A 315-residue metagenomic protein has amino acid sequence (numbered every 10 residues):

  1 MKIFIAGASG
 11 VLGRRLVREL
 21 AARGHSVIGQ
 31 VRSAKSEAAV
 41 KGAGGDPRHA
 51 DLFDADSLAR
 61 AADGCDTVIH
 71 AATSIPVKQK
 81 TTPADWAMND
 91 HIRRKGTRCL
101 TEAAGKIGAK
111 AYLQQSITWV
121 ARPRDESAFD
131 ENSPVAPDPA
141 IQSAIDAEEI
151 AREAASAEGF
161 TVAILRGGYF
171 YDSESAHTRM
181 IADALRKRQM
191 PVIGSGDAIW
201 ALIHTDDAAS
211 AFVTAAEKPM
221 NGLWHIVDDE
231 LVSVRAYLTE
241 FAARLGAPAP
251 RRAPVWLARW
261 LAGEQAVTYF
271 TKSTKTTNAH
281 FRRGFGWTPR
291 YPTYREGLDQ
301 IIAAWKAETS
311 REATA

Functional and structural regions predicted by a protein language model:
I3-R23: N-terminal Rossmann NAD(P)H-binding glycine-rich loop of SDR-like oxidoreductase domains
R32-K95, C99: NAD(P)H-binding glycine-rich loop region in Rossmannoid oxidoreductase-like domains and their noncatalytic homologs
A50, T268-A315: C-terminal amphipathic/interface module of NAD(P)-dependent oxidoreductases and related NAD-binding regulators
V68, T205-F212, I226, Y237 (+2 more regions): Non-catalytic, hydrophobic alpha-helical segments
P83-H91, K95-P139: Conserved Rossmann-fold NAD(P)-dependent oxidoreductase catalytic core, especially the SDR/UDP-sugar
S116-I117, E148-S173: Conserved beta-loop-beta element that borders a ligand/cofactor-binding pocket
S143-D146, S175-A182, I193-A216, G222: Substrate-positioning beta->alpha
A211-F212, E217-Q265, W305-A315: Mid/C-terminal beta-alpha module of Rossmann-like enzyme folds, strongest in SDR-family dehydrogenases/epimerases
